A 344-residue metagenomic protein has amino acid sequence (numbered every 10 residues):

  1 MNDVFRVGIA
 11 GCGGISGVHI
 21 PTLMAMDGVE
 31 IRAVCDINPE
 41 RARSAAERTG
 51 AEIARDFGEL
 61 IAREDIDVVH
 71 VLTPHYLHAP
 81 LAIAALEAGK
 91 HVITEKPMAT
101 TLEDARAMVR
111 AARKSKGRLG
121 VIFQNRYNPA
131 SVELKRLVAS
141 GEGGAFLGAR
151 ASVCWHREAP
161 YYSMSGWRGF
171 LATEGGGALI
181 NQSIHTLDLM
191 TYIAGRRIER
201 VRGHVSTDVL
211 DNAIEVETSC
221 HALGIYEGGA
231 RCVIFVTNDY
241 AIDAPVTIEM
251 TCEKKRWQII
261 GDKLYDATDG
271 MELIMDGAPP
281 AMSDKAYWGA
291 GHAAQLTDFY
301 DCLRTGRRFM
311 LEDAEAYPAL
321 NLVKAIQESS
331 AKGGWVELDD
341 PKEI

Functional and structural regions predicted by a protein language model:
M1-T49: N-terminal Rossmann-like dinucleotide-binding module
M1-V4, I9, V68-H70, Y300-I344: C-terminal helix-rich "cap/oligomerization" subdomain common to oxidoreductases
H19, N38, A51-A111: Beta-loop-alpha module in the N-terminal Rossmann-like domain of NAD(P)-dependent dehydrogenases, especially those
I37, D284-T297: Active-site loop of classical SDR/Rossmann-like NAD(P)-dependent oxidoreductases, centered on the catalytic Tyr-X3-Lys
R55, T94, L119-V121, I234 (+1 more regions): Hydrophobic residues in well-ordered beta-strands that form the structural core
A107-Q124, G143-A151: Rossmann-fold dehydrogenase core element
N125-N212, G333: Predominantly a Rossmann-like dinucleotide-binding segment in NAD(P)-dependent oxidoreductases
N181, L187-K263, A293-R308, I326 (+1 more regions): Contiguous beta-strand/loop segments that form the cofactor/metal-binding neighborhood of enzyme cores
